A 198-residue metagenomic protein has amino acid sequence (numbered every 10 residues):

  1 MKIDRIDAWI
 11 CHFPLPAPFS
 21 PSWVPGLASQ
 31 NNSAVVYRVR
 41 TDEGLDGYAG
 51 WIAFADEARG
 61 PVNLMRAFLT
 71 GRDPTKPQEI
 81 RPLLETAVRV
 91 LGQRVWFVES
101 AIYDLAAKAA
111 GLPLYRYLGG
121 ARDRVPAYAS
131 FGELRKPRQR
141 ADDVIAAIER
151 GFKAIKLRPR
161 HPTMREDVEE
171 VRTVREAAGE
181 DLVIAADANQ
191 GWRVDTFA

Functional and structural regions predicted by a protein language model:
M1-Y48: Structured beta-strand/loop patches that form or line metal/cofactor-binding pockets in enzymes
I10, A53, P159: Residues that line or immediately flank small-molecule/substrate-binding pockets and catalytic motifs
N31-N32, D56, G60, T75 (+8 more regions): Conserved active-site and cofactor/substrate-binding residues in soluble primary-metabolism enzymes
R40-A109: Metal- or metallocofactor-binding catalytic centers and their adjacent structured scaffolds across diverse enzyme
L91, P113, D181-L182: Secondary-structure boundary/capping positions in well-ordered alpha/beta enzyme cores
F97-L134: Glycine-rich, aromatic-flanked loop segments that form ligand/cofactor-binding clefts across common enzyme folds
R124-A198: Metal-dependent enolase-superfamily TIM-barrel catalytic cores that perform enediolate-based chemistry
